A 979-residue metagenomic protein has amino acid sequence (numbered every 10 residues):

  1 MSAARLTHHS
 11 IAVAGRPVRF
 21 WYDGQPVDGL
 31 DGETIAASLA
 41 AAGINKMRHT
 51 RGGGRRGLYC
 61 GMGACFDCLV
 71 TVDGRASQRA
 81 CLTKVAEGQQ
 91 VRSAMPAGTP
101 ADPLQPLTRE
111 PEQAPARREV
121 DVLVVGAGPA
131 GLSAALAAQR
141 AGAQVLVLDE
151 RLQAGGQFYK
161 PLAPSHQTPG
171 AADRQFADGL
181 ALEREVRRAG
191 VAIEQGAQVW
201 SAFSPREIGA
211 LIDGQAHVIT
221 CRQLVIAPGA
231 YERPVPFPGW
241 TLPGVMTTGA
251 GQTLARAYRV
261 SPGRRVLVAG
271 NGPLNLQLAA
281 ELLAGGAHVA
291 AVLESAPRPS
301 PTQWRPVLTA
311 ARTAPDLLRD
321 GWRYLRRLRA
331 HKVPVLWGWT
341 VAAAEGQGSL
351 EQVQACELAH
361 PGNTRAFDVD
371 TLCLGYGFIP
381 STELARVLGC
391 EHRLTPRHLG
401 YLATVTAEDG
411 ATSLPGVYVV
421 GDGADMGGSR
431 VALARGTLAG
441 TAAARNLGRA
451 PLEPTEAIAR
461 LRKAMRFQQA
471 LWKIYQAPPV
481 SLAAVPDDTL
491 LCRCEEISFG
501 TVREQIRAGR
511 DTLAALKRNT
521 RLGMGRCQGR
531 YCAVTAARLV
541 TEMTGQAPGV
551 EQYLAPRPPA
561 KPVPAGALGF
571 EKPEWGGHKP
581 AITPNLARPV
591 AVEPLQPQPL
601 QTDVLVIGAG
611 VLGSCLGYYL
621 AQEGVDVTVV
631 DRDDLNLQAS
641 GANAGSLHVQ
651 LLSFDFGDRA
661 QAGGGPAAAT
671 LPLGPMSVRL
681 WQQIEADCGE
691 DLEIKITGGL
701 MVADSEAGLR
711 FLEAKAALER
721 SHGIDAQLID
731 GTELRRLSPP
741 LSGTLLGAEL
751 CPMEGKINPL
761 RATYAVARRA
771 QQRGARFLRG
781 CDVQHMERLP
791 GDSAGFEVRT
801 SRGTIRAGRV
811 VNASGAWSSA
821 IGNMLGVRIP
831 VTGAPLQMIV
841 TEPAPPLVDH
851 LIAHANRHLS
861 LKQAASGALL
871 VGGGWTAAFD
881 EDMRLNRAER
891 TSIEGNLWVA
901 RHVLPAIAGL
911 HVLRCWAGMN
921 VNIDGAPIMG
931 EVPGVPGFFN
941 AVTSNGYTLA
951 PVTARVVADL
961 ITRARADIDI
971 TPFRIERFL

Functional and structural regions predicted by a protein language model:
A141-F158, A290-P299, A621-N643: Glycine-rich FAD pyrophosphate-binding loop
K160-Q175, W304-T313, L516, E690-M701 (+5 more regions): Helix-loop-beta segment of a Rossmann-like dinucleotide-binding subdomain
D178-I193, V199, R319-V335, E749-G808: Helical element adjacent to the flavin cofactor pocket in flavoenzyme catalytic cores
L180-A210, I219, L283-R386, E797-R799: A Rossmann-like FAD-binding core segment of flavoenzymes
E207-G209, H217, S646-E733, H858: Dinucleotide-binding Rossmann-like beta1-alpha1 core, especially the glycine-rich loop that anchors the ADP
M246-A255, T371-M426, M465, M838-E842: FAD-site-proximal beta/loop scaffold in flavoenzymes
V333-P396, L414, Q469-E551, W898-L979: C-terminal catalytic lobe of FAD-dependent flavoproteins
N363, V419, G427, V431 (+2 more regions): Active-site lid/adjacent beta-loop-alpha segment flanking the redox-cofactor pocket in flavoenzymes
